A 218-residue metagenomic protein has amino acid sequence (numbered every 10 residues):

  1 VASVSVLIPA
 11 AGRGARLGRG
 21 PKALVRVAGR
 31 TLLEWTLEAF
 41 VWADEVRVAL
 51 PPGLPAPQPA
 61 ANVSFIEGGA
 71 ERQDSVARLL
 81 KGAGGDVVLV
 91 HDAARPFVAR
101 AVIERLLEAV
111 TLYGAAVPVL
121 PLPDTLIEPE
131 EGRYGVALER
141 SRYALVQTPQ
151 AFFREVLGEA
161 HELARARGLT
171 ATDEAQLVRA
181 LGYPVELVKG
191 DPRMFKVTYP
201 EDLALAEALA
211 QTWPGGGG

Functional and structural regions predicted by a protein language model:
V1-S5, A11, E174, P192-R193 (+1 more regions): SAM-dependent methyltransferases
A2-L54: N-terminal glycine-rich phosphate-binding loop and ensuing alpha1 helix
V4, V63, Y143: Short, conserved active-site loop motifs that form the nucleotide-linked donor/cofactor pocket
I8, L33, L79, H91-D92 (+3 more regions): Residue-level signal for inorganic ion chemistry
P55-N62, E128: Short loop/helix-cap segments at secondary-structure boundaries that form the rim of catalytic
P59-V88: Short phosphate-binding loop-to-helix
R72, A93-F97: Acidic metal-phosphate-binding loop of nucleotide-sugar-dependent transferases
F97-V188, G218: Conserved core of the sugar-phosphate nucleotidyltransferase
